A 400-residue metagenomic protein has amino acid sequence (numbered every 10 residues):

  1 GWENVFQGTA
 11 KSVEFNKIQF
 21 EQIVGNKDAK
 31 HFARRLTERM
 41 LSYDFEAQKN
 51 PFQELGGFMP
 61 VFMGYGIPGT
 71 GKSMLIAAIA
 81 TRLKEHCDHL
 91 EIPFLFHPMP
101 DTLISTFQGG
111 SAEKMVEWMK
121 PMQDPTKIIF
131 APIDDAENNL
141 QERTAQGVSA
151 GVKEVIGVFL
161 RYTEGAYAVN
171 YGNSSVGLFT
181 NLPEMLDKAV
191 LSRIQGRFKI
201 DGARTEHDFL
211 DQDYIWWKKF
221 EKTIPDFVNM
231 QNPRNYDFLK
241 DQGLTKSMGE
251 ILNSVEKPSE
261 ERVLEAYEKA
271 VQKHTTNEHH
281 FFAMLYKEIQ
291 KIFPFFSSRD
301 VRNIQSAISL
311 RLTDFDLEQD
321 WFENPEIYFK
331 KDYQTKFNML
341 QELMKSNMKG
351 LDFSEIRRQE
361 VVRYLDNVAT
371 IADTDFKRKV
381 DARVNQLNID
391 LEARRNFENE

Functional and structural regions predicted by a protein language model:
G1-Q22, Y214-E400: C-terminal alpha-helical "lid" subdomain
E14-P60: Pre-Walker A (pre-P-loop) alpha-helix and adjacent loop at the N terminus of AAA/AAA+ ATPase modules, a conserved
E54-F96, P121: Walker A/P-loop
I92-P125: Short glycine-rich substrate-engagement loop in P-loop NTPases that contacts/grips substrate
P100-S111, L140-E154: Flexible beta-alpha connector loops of hexameric P-loop NTPases
W118-D124, V152-G172, K218-F220: Substrate-engagement module of ASCE P-loop NTPases
P132-D134, G157-Y162, N170-N181, K199: Structural recognition of the conserved hydrophobic beta-strand(s) that form the central parallel beta-sheet of P-loop
K188-T205: A short helix-turn-beta junction within AAA+ P-loop NTPase domains corresponding to the substrate/partner-engaging
